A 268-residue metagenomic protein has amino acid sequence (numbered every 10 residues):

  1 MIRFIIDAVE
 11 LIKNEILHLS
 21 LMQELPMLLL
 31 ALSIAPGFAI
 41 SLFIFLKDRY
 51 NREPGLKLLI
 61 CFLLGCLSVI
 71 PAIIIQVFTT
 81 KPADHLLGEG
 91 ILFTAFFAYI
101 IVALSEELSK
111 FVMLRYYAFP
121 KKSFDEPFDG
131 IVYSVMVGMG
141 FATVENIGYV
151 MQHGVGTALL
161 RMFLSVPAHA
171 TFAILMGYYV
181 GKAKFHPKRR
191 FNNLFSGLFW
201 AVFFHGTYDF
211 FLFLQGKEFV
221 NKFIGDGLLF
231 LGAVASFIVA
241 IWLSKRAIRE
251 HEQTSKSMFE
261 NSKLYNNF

Functional and structural regions predicted by a protein language model:
M1-F268: Hydrophobic alpha-helical segments at protein termini of multi-pass membrane proteins
